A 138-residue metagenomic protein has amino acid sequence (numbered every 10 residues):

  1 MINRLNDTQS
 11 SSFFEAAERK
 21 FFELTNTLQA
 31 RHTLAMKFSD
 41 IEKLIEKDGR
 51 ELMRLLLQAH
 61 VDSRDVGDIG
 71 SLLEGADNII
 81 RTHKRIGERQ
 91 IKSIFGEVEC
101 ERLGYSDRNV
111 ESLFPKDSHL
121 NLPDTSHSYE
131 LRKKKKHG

Functional and structural regions predicted by a protein language model:
I2-G75: N-terminal alpha-helical interaction blocks
N3-Q9, A16, K20-A30, V98 (+1 more regions): Short, positively charged, Gly/Tyr-enriched micro-motifs that form contact patches at catalytic or ligand/partner
K20, K37, K43, K47 (+4 more regions): Context-gated lysine
R54-E130: Basic, low-complexity segments
